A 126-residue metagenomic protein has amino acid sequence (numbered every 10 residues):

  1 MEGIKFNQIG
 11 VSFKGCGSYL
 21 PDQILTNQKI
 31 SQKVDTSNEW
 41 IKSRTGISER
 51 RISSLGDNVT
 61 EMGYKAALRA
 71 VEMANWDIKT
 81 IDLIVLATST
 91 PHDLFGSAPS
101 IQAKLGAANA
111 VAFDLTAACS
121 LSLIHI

Functional and structural regions predicted by a protein language model:
M1-L83, L105, N109: Conserved "HGTGT" condensation-loop signature of ketosynthase/thiolase-family condensing enzymes that catalyze
K14, A87, T116: Short beta-strand segments
D22, D93-L94, L121: Secondary-structure boundary/capping motif
L55-V59, A112-S122: Active-site nucleophile and cofactor-binding loops and adjacent substrate-binding regions of central metabolic enzymes
G63, S97, L121: Catalytic-loop motifs flanking and including active-site residues across diverse enzymes
L86-D93: Glycine-rich phosphate-binding loops at beta-strand->alpha-helix junctions
D93-K104: Short Gly/Thr/Asp-enriched flexible loops that form oxyanion-binding sites at enzyme active sites
I124-I126: Conserved small/polar residues in nucleotide/adenosyl-binding loops
